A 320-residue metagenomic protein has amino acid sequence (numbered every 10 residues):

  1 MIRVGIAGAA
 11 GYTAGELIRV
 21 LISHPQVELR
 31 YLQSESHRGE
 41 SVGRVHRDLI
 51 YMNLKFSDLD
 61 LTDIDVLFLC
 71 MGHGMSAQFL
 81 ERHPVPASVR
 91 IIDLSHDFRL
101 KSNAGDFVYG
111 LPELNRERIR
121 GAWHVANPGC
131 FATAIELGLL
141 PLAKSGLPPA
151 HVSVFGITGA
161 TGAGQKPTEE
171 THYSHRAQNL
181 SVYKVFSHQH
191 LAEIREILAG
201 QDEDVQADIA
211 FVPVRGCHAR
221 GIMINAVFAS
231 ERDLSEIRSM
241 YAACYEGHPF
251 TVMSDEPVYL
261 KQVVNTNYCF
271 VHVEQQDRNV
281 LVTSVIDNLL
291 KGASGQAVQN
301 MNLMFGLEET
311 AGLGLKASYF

Functional and structural regions predicted by a protein language model:
M1-V185, D202-D204, E274-Q276, Y319: N-terminal Rossmann-like NAD(P) cofactor-binding subdomain of oxidoreductases, focused on the glycine-rich
I18, E136-A143, L191-R195, A242 (+1 more regions): Predominant activation on well-ordered alpha-helical scaffold segments within soluble catalytic domains
V20, H24, S145, I197-Q201 (+3 more regions): Change "in soluble alpha/beta enzymes" to "in soluble alpha/beta proteins
A122-V125, L180, G221-N225, L281: Short, solvent-exposed beta-strand edge segments and adjacent coil->beta transition regions
Y183-F186, V214-C217, Y259-V263: Short Gly/Pro-enriched turn/cap motifs at secondary-structure boundaries
S187-M253: C-terminal substrate-binding/catalytic lobe of Rossmann-fold NAD(P)-dependent dehydrogenases
V227-F320: C-terminal active-site/capping subdomain that shapes the small-molecule cofactor and substrate pocket of enzyme
